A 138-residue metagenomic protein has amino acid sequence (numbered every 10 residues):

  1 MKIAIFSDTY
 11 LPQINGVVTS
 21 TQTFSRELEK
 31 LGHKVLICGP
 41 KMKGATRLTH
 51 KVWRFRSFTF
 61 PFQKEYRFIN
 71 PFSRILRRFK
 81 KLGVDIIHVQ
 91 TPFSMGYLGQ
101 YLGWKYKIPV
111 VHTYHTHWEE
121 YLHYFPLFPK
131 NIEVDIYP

Functional and structural regions predicted by a protein language model:
M1-R54, F79: N-terminal subdomain of nucleotide-sugar transferases
I3, I86, G103-Y121: Active-site proximal beta-strand in glycosyltransferases
C38, V89-Q90, T113: Structural motif
T49, G99-L102, F125: Short amphipathic alpha-helical segments
F60-Q63, E119-Y124: A short acidic, helix-capping loop that chelates divalent metal ions and anchors anionic groups
P61-V89, M95-Y101, K105: An amphipathic, basic-hydrophobic alpha-helix
K105, I132-P138: Membrane-proximal helix-turn-helix segments that form the acceptor-binding/catalytic region of lipid-linked
F125-N131: Short glycine-enriched, charge-decorated loop/helix-capping segments at active-site entrances that position
